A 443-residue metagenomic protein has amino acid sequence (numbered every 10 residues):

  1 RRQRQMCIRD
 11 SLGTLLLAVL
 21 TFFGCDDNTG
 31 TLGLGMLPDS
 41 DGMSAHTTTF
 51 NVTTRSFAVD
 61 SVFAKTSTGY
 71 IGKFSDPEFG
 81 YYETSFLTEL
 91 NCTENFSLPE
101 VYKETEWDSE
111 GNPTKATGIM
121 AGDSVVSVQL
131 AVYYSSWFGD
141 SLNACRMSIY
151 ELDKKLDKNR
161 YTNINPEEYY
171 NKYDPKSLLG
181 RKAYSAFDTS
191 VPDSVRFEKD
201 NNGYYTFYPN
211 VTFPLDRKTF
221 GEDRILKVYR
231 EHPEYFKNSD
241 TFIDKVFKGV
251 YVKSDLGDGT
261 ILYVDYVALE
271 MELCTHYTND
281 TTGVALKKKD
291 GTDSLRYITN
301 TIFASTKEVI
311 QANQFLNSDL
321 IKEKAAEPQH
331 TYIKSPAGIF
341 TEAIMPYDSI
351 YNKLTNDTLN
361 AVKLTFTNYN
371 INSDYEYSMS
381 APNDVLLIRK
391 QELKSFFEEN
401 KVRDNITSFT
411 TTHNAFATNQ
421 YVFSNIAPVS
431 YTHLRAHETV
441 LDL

Functional and structural regions predicted by a protein language model:
Q3-S11, T432-T439: Conserved small/polar residues in nucleotide/adenosyl-binding loops
G13-A18: Sec-dependent N-terminal signal peptides
T21-G24: C-terminal motif of bacterial Sec signal peptides marking the signal peptidase cleavage site
N28-G33, T206-E323, K334, K363-T367 (+1 more regions): Proprotein-processing/basic-patch segments
T29-W137, C145, T219-D223, K227-E231 (+2 more regions): A short beta-strand-loop element at or near the start of a globular domain
G139-T219, E376-V429: Beta-strand-rich interaction/scaffold domains
Y297-L434: Long, contiguous, structured domain-core segments that constitute the functional module of a protein
